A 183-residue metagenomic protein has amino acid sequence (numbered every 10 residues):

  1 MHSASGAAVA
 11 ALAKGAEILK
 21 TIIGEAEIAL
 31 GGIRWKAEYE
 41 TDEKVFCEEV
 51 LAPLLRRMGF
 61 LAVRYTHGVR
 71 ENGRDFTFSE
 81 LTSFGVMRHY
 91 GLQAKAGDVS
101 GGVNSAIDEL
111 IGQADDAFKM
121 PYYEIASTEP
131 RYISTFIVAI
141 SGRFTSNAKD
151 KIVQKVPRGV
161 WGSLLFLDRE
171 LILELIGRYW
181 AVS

Functional and structural regions predicted by a protein language model:
M1-S183: Mixed-charge (Asp/Glu-Lys/Arg
